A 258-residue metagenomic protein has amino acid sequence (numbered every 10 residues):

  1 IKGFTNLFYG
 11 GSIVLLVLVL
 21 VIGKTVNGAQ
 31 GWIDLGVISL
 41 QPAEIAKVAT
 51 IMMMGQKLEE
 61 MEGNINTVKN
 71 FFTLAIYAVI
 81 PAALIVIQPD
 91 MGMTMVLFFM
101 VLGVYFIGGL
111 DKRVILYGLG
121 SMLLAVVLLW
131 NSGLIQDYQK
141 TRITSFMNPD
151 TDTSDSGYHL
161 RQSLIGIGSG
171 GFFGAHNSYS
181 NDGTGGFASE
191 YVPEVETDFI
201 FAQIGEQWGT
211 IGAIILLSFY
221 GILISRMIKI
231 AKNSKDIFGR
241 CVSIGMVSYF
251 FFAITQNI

Functional and structural regions predicted by a protein language model:
I1-R161, A202-I258: Hydrophobic alpha-helical transmembrane segments of multi-pass inner membrane proteins, especially in bacterial systems
H159-H176: Extracytosolic (periplasmic/ER-lumenal) interhelical loops and adjacent juxtamembrane/interface segments of multi-pass
I167, N181-D182, K229: Membrane-helix/interface signature in polytopic inner-membrane proteins
F172-W208: Long extracytoplasmic/lumenal interhelical loops at the membrane interface of multi-pass membrane proteins
